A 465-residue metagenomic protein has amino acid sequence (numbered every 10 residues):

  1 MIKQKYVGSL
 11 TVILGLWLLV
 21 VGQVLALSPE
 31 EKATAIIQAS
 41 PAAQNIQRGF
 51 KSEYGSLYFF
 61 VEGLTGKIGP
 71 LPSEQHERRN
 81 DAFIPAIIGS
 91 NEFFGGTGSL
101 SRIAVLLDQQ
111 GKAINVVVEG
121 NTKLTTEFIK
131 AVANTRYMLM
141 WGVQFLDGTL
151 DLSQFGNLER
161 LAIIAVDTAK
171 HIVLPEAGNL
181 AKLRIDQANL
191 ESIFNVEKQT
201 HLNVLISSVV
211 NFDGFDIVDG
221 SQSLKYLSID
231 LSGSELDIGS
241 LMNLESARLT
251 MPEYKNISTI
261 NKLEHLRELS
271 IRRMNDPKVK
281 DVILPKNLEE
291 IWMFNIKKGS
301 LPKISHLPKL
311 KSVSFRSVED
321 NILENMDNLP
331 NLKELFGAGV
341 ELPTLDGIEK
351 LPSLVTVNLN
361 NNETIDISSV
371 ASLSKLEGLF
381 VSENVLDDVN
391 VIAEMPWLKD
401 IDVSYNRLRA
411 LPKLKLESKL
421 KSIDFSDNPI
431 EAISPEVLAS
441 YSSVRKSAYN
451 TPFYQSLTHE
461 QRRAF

Functional and structural regions predicted by a protein language model:
M1-K3, V20, P72-S73, V196 (+1 more regions): Intrinsic low-complexity/disordered segments
I2-V12: Bacterial N-terminal signal peptides that target proteins for export
L10-V21: Bacterial N-terminal signal peptides
G22-A26: Boundary at the C-terminal end of the N-terminal hydrophobic targeting segment
L27-E92, G96, S101-I114, S418-F465: C-terminal capping region of solenoid repeat domains
I88-F93, V116-L124, N134-D147, N157-K170 (+14 more regions): Concave beta-strand-loop units of leucine-rich repeat
Q110, V132-N134: Short, solvent-exposed loop/edge-beta patches enriched in aromatic
I129-V132, D151-F155, I172-G178, I193-T200 (+12 more regions): A structural signal for leucine-rich repeat
